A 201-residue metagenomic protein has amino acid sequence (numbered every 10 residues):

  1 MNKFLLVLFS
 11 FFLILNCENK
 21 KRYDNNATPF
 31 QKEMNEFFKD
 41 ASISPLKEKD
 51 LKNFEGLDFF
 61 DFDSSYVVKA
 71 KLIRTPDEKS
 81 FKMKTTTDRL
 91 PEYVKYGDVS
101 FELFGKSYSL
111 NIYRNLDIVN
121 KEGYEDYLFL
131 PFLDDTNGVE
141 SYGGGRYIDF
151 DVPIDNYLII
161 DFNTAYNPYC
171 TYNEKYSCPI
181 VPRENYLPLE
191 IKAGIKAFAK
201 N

Functional and structural regions predicted by a protein language model:
N2-L8: Sec-dependent signal peptide recognition, specifically the positively charged N-region followed immediately by
L15-N16: C-terminal motif of bacterial Sec signal peptides marking the signal peptidase cleavage site
N19-K79: Start-of-domain marker
S64-Y66, K79-T85, P153, N201: Terminal leader/tail segments of proteins
L72, I112-L116, D134-T136, F162-Y166 (+1 more regions): A mature extracytoplasmic/lumenal domain signature
K79-G143: Mid-length scaffold segments of soluble, non-membrane domains
F129-Y166: Acidic, glycine-rich flexible loop segments
Y166-N201: Extended, aromatic/histidine-rich regions of cofactor-dependent oxidoreductases associated with respiratory
